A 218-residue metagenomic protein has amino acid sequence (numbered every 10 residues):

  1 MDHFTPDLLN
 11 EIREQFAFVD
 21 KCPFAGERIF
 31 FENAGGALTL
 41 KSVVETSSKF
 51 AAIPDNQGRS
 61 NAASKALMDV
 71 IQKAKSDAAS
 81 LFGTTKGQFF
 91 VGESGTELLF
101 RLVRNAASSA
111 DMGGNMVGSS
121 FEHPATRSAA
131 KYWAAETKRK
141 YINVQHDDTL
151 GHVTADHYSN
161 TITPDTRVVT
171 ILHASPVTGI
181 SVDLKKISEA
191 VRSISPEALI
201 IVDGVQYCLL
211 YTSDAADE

Functional and structural regions predicted by a protein language model:
M1-S213: Pyridoxal 5′-phosphate
D214-E218: A short, hydrophobic C-terminal helix/tail in secreted or cell-surface proteins
